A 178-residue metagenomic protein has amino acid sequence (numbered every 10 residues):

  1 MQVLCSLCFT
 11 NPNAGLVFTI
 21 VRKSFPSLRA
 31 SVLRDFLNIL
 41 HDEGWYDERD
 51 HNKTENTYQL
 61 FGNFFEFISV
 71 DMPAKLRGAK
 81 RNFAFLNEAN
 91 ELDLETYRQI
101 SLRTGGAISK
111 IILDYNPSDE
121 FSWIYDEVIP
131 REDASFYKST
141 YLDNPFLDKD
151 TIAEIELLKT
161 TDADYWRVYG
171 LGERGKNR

Functional and structural regions predicted by a protein language model:
M1-N177: Short, flexible loop motifs at catalytic/binding sites
